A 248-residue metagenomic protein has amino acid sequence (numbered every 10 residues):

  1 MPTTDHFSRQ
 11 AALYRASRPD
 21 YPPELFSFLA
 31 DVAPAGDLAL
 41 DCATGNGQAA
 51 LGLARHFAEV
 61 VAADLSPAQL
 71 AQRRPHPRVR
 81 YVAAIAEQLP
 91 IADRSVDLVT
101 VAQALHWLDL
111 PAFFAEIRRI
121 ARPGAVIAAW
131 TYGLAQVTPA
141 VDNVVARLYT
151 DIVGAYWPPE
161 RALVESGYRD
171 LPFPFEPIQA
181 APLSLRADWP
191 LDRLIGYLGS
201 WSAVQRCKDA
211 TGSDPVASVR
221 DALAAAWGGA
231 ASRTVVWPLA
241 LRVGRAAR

Functional and structural regions predicted by a protein language model:
S8-P19: Class I SAM-dependent methyltransferase Rossmann-like catalytic core, especially the SAM/SAH-binding loop
P19-D37: Conserved alpha-helix/loop element of class I SAM-dependent methyltransferases that forms part of the SAM/SAH-binding
L38-L40, N46-Q88: Class I SAM-dependent methyltransferase SAM/SAH-binding core
E87-L98: A short acidic, Gly/Pro-enriched loop at the edge of an enzyme's catalytic core that lines a small-molecule cofactor
Q103: Short catalytic micro-motifs in class I SAM-dependent methyltransferases
L108-E116: A short, conserved alpha-helix within the catalytic core of class I
R118, R122-A187: Conserved catalytic/acceptor-binding region of the Class I
S166-R248: Conserved Class I S-adenosyl-L-methionine
